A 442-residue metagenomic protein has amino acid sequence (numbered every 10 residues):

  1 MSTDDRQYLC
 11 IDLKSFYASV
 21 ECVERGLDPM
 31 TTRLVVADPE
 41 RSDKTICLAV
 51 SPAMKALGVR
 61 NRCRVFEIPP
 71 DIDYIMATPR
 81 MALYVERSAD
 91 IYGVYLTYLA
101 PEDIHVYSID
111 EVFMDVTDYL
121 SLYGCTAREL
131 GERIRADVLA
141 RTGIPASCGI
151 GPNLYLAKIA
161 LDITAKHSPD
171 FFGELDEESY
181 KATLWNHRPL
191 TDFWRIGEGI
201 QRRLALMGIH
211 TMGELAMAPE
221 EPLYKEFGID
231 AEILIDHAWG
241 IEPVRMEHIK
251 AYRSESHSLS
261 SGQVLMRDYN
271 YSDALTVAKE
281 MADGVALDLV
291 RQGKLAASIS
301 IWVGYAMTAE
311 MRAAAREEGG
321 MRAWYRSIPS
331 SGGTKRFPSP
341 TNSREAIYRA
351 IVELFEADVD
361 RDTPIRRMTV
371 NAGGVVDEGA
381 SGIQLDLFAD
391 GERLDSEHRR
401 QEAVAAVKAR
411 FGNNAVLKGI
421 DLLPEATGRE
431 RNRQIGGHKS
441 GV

Functional and structural regions predicted by a protein language model:
M1-I109, F113, A238: Residues that scaffold, gate, or flank divalent-cation-dependent active/transport sites
C10, R202-I365: DNA-contacting surface of Y-family translesion DNA polymerases
V20, R326-V442: Acidic, metal-coordinating catalytic segment for phosphate/diphosphate chemistry, firing primarily on the Nudix
V20-V23, I46-A49, L156-T164, G228 (+1 more regions): Short acidic, glycine/serine/threonine-rich loops at helix termini
Y107-E111, G151-L154, K294-S298, T363-R367: Short Gly/Ser/Thr- and Asp/Glu-enriched loop/turn motifs at secondary-structure junctions
M114-R135, G208: Catalytic palm subdomain of template-directed nucleic-acid polymerases, centered on the conserved carboxylate motif
E129-R188: Long, highly charged, low-complexity intrinsically disordered interaction regions that mediate electrostatic DNA/RNA
